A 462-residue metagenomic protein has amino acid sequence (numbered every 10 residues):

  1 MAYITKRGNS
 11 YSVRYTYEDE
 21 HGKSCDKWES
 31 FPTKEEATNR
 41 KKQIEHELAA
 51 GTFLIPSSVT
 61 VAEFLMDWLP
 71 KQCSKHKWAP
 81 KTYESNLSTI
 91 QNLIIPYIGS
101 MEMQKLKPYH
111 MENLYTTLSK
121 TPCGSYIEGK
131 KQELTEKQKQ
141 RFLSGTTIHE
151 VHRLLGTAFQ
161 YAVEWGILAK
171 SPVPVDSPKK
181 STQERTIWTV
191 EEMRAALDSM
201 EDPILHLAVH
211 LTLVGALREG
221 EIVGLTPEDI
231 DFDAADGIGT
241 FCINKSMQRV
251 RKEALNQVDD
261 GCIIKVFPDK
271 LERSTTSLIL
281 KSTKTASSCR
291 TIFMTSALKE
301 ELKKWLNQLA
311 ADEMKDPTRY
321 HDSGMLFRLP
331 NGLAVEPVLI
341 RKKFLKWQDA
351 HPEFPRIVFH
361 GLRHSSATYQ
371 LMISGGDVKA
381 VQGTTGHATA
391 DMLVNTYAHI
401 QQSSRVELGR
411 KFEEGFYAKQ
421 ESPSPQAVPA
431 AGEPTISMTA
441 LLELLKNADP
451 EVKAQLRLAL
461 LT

Functional and structural regions predicted by a protein language model:
M1-P32, T240, N244-S274: Short, Arg/Lys-rich segments that mark the N-terminal edge of DNA/RNA- and chromatin-recognition modules
Y3, Y17, P70-Y161, T182 (+3 more regions): N-terminal core-binding DNA-recognition domain of tyrosine site-specific recombinases/integrases
R7-E112, E128, A310-D322, Q402 (+2 more regions): N-terminal DNA-binding module of tyrosine recombinases/phage integrases
C123-I127, D198, D202-P203, G215 (+4 more regions): Short, basic (Lys/Arg/His-rich) helix/loop patches that form interaction surfaces in the mid-to-C-terminal regions
I127-G145, H149-V151, E164, L168-P227 (+3 more regions): Basic, Lys/Arg- and aromatic-enriched nucleic-acid-binding interface segment
K179-K180, I187, K245-R249, T385-K411: Catalytic-site neighborhood detector that most strongly recognizes the C-terminal catalytic loop/helix of tyrosine
D229-G237, G375-A398: Short, polar N-cap/turn motifs at the start of nucleic acid-interacting alpha helices
F232-A235, K245-C289, L298, R410-T462: C-terminal secondary-structure termini that scaffold catalytic or DNA-interacting sites
